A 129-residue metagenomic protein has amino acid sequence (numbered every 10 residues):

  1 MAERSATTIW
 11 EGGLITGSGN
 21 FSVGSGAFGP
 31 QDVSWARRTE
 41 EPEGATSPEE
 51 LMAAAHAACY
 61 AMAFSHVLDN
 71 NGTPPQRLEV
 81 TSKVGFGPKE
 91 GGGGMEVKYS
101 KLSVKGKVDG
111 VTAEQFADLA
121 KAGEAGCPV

Functional and structural regions predicted by a protein language model:
M1-A54, A58-V129: Extended beta-strand/beta-hairpin segments
